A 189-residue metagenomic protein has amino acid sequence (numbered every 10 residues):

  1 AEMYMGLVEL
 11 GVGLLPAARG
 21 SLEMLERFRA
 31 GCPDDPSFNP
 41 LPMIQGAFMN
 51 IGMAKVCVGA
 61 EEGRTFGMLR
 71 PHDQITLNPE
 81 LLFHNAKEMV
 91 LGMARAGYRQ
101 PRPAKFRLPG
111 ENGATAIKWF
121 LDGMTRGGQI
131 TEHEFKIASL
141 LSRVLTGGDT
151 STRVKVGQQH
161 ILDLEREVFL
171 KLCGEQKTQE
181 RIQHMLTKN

Functional and structural regions predicted by a protein language model:
A1-N39, Q45: CoA-thioester-processing core
V8, P16, A60, H72-D73: Extended hydrophobic-aromatic, low-complexity segments
E26, A30-K55, G59, P71-D73 (+1 more regions): Intrinsically disordered, low-complexity segments enriched in small/flexible residues
